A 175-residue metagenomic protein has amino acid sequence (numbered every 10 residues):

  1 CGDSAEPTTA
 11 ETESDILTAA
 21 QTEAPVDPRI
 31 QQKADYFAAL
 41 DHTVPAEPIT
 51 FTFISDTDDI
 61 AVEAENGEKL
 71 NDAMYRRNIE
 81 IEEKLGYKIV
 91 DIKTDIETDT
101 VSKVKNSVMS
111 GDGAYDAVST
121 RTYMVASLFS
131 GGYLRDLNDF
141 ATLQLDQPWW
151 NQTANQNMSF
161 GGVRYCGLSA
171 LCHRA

Functional and structural regions predicted by a protein language model:
C1-G131: Conserved N-terminal structural module of periplasmic/extracytoplasmic solute-binding proteins
D56-D58, T122-Y123, F140-T142, A170-C172: Solvent-exposed coil/turn segments that connect beta secondary-structure elements in extracytoplasmic/periplasmic
F129-Y133, N138, N151-A175: Periplasmic solute-binding protein
T142-W149: Short, solvent-exposed loop/beta-turn-alpha elements that line the ligand-binding surface or hinge of extracytoplasmic
